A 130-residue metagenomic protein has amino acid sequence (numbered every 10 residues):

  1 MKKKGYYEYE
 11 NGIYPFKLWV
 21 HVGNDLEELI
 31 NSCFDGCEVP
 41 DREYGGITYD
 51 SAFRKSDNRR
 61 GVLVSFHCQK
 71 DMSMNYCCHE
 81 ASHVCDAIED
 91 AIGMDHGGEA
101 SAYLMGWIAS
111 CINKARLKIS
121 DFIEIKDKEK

Functional and structural regions predicted by a protein language model:
M1-T48: Non-catalytic terminal regions of proteins
Y6, P15-H21, D50-R54, R60-H67 (+2 more regions): Ordered hydrophobic segments in well-structured contexts
I30-D71, V84-A87: Active-site scaffold of zinc-dependent metalloenzymes
D71-M72, H96: Generic alpha-helical secondary structure signal
M72-E80: Short alpha-helical catalytic segment bearing the HExxH-like zincin motif of zinc-dependent metalloproteases
A81-G97, S101: Catalytic Zn2+-binding segment of zinc metalloproteases
D95-K126: Post-HExxH zinc-binding segment in Zn-dependent metallohydrolases
K128-K130: Long, compositionally biased intrinsically disordered regions
